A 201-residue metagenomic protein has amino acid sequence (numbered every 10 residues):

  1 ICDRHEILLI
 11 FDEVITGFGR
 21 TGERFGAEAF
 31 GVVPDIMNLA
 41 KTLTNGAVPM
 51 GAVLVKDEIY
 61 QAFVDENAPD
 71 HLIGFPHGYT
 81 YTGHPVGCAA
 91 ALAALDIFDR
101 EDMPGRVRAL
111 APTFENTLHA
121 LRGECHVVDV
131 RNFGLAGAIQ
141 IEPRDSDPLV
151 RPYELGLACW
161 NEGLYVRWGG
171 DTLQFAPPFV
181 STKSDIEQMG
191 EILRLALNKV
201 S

Functional and structural regions predicted by a protein language model:
I1-S201: Conserved N-terminal phosphate-binding loop of PLP-dependent enzymes in the Aspartate aminotransferase
